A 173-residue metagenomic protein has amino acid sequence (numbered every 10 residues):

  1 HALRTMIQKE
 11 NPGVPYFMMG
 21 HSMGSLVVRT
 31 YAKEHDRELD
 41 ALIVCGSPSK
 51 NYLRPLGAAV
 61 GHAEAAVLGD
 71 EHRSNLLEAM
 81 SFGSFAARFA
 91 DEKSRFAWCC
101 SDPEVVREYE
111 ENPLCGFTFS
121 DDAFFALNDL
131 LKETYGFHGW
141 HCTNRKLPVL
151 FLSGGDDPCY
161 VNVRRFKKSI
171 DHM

Functional and structural regions predicted by a protein language model:
A2-V14: Conserved acidic catalytic loop of the alpha/beta-hydrolase fold
L3, S169-M173: A general structural detector for well-ordered alpha-helical segments in enzyme core domains, enriched
M19-G24, V28: Gly/Ala-rich beta-loop-alpha elbow adjacent to hydrolase catalytic centers
T30-L114: Alpha/beta-hydrolase-fold enzymes
G116, G155-R165: Acidic catalytic loop of the alpha/beta-hydrolase fold
F119-H141: Active-site nucleophile elbow and catalytic-triad environment of alpha/beta-hydrolase enzymes
T143-V149: Short, proline-enriched alpha-helix->beta-strand connector loops that line the catalytic pocket of alpha/beta-hydrolase
F151-S153: Short beta-strand/loop motif that positions the catalytic acidic residue of the alpha/beta-hydrolase fold
